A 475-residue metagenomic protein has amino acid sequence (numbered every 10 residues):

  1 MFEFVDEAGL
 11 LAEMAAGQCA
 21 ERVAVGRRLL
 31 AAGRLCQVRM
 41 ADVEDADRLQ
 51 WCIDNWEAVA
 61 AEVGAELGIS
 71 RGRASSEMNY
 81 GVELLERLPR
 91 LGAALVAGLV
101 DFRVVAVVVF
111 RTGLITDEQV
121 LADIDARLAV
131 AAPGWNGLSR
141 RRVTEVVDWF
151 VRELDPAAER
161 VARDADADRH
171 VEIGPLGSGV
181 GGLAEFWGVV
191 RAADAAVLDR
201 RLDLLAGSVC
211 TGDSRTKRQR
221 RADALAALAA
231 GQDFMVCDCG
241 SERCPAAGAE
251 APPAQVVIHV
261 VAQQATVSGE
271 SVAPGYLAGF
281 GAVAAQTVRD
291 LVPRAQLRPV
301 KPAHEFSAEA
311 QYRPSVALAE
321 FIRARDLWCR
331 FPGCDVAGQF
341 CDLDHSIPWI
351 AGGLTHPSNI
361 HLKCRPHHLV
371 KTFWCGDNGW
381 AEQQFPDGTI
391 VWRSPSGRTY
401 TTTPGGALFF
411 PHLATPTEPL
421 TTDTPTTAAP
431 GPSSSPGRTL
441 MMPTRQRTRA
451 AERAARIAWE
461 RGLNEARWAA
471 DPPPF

Functional and structural regions predicted by a protein language model:
M1-Q311, P416-L420, T427-F475: Rieske [2Fe-2S] iron-sulfur domain-containing proteins
F4, D290-F475: A detector for short metal-coordination/catalytic motifs
